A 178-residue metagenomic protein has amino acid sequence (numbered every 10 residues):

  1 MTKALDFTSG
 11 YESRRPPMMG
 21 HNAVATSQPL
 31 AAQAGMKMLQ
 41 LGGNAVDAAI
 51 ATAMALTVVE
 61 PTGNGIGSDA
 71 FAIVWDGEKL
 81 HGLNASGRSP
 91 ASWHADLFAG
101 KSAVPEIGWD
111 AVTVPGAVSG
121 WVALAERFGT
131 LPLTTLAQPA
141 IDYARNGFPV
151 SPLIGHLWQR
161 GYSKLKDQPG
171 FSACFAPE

Functional and structural regions predicted by a protein language model:
M1-Q33, K37, A45-E178: Noncatalytic scaffold domains of N-terminal-nucleophile
